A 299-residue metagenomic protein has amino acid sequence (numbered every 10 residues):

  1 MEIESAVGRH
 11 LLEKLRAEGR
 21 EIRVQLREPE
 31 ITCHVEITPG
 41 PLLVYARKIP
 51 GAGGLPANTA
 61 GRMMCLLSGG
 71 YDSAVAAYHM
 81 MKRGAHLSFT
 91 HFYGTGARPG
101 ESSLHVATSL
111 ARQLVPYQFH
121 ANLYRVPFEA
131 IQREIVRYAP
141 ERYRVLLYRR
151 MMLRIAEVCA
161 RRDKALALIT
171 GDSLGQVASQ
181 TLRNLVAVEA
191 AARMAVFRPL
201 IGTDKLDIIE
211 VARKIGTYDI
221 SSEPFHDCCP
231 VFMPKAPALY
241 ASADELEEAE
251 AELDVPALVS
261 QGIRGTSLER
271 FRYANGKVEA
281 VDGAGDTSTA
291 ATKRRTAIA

Functional and structural regions predicted by a protein language model:
M1-M64, A77-A121, A190, A238-A243 (+2 more regions): RNA-binding accessory domains that recognize and position tRNA/RNA substrates
A6-L15, E21, R47-A60, F128 (+7 more regions): Active-site adenylate/phosphate-handling loop in enzymes that bind or generate adenylated species
S68, F92-G94, F128, D172: Cofactor-binding loop segments of dinucleotide-utilizing enzymes, especially the Rossmann-like FAD- and NAD(P)+-binding
Y71-D72: Hydrophobic/small residue at the entry helix of a nucleotide-binding pocket
A111-Y138, D227: A conserved beta-strand->alpha-helix junction
Q176, P224-F232: Small/polar glycine-rich anion-binding or flexible loop at a beta-alpha turn
G216-P224: A short alpha-helix-loop-beta-strand transition element characteristic of N-terminal alpha/beta dinucleotide-binding
